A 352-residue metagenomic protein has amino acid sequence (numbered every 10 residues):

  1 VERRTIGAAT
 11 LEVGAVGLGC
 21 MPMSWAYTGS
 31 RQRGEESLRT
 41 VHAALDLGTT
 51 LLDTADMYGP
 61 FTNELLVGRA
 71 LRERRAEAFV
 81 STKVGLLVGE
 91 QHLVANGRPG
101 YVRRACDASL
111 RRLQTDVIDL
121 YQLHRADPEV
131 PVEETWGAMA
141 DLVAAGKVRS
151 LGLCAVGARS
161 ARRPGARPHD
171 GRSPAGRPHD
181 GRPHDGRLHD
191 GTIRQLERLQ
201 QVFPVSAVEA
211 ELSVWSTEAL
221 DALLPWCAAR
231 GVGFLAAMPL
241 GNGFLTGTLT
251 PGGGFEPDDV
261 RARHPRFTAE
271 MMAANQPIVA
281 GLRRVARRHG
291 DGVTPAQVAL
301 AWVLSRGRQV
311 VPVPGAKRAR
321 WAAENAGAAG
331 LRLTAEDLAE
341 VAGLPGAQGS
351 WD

Functional and structural regions predicted by a protein language model:
V1-F79: N-terminal binding-site loop/beta-alpha segment at the start of enzyme catalytic domains that lines or forms
L18-C20, T54, T82, L120-L123 (+3 more regions): Conserved beta-strand positions
P22-E35, V88-R103, H124, E129: Active-site mouth loops of central-metabolism enzymes
R31-A44, G97-L113, H189-R198: Short, acidic/polar
G68-A76, R111-Q114, V143, L199-V202: Acidic (Asp/Glu)-rich catalytic clusters
E77-G89: A short, structured active-site edge motif that brings together acidic residues
L110-P128: Active-site groove signature of glycoside hydrolases
A126, V132-D352: Beta/alpha (TIM)-barrel catalytic core signal, keyed to glycine-rich beta->alpha loops juxtaposed to Asp/Glu that bind
